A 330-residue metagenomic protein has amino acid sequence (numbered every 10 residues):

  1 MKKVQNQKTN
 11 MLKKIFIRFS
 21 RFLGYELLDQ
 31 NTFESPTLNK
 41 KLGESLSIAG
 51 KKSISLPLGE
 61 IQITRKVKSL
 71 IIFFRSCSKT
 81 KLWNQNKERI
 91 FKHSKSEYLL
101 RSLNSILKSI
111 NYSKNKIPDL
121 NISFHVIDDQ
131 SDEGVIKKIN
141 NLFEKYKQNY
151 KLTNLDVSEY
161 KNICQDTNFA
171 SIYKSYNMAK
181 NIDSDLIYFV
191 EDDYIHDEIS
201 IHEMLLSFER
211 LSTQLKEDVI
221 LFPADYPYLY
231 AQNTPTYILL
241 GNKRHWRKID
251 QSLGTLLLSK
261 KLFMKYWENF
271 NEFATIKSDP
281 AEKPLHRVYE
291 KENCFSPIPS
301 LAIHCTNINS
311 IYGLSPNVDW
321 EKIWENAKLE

Functional and structural regions predicted by a protein language model:
M1-S55: Membrane-proximal basic amphipathic "stem/tether" segments
I90-Y98, S102-D119: Short, acidic, metal-binding catalytic loop of nucleotide-sugar glycosyltransferases
P118-S131: Short beta-strand/loop segment that forms part of the nucleotide-sugar
D132-S184: Active-site-proximal specificity loops/subdomain of glycosyltransferases
A179, L186, D197-N269: Conserved catalytic core of nucleotide-sugar-dependent glycosyltransferases
D192-I195: The conserved acidic donor/metal-binding loop of glycosyltransferases
I249, K260-E330: C-terminal catalytic/acceptor-binding lobe
